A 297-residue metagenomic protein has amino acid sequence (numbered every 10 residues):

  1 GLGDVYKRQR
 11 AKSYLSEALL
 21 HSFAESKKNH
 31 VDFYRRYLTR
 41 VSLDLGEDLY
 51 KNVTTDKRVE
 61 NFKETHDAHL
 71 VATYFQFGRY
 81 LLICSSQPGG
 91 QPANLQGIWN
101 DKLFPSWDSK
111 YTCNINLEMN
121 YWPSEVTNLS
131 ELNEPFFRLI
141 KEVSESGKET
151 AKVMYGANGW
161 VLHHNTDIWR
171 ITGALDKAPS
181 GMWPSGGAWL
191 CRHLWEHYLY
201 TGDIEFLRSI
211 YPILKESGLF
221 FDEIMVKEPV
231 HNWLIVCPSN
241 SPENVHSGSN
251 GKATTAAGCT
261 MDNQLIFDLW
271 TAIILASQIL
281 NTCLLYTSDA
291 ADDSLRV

Functional and structural regions predicted by a protein language model:
G1-Q9, Y286-D293: Conserved small/polar residues in nucleotide/adenosyl-binding loops
D4-R8, N94-K110, N158-L207, D222-L284: The feature captures the catalytic groove of carbohydrate-active enzymes
D4-Y111, S130-E134, I140-T150, N281: Acidic/polar, glycine-enriched structural segments that form the non-catalytic walls/loops of the carbohydrate-binding
N61-T65, W122, N128-S185, W189 (+3 more regions): Active-site lining segments of carbohydrate-active enzymes
V71-S85, G187-E196, P212, E216-F221: Extended, hydrophobic/aromatic-rich amphipathic alpha-helical segments that build helical scaffolds
Q76-R79, G89, Y211, K215-L219 (+2 more regions): Acidic, mature catalytic/reactive cores of soluble proteins
L81-C84, L117-S130, A188, L194-D203: Alpha-helical support elements that line or immediately flank enzyme active sites and cofactor-binding pockets
L82-S86, R138-A151, I213-E228, S288: Long, well-ordered core segments of solenoidal/helical folds
